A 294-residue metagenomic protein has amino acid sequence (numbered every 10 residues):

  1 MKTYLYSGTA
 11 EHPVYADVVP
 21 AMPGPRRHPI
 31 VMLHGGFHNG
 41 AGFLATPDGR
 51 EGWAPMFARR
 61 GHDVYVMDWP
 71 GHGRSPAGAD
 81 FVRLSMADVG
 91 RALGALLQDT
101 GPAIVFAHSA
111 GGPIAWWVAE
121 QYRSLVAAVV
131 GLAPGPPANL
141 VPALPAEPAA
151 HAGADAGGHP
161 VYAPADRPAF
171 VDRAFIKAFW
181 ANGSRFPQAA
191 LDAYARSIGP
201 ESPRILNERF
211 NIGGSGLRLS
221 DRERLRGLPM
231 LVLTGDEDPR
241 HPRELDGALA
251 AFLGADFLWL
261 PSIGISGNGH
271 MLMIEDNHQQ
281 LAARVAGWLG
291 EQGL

Functional and structural regions predicted by a protein language model:
M1-G24: N-terminal cap/lid segment of alpha/beta-hydrolase-fold proteins
G24-R26, I30-H62, V66: Short, surface-exposed "cap/lid" segments of acyl-processing enzymes
G36, D63, D68-G73, G135 (+1 more regions): Short beta-to-alpha linker loops that shape the active-site pocket of alpha/beta-hydrolase fold enzymes
M67-R83, S266-G267: Glycine-rich "HGGG/HGxG" loop immediately N-terminal to the catalytic nucleophile of the alpha/beta-hydrolase
A87-A103: Conserved acidic catalytic loop of the alpha/beta-hydrolase fold
P102-L140: Conserved hydrolase catalytic core segment
A146-L245, A255-W259: Alpha/beta-hydrolase
I263-H278: Catalytic histidine-centered segment of alpha/beta-hydrolase-like enzymes
